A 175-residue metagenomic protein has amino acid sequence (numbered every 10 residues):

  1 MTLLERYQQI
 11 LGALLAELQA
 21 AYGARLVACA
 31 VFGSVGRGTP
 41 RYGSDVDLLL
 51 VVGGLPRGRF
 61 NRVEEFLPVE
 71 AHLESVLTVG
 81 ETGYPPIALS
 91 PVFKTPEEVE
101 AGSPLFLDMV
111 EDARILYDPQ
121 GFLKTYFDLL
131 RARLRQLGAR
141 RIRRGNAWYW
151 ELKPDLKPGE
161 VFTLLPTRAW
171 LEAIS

Functional and structural regions predicted by a protein language model:
M1-A21, L50-E100, F106: Metal-dependent nucleotidyltransferase catalytic core
M1-V27, R37, Y42, E100-S175: The feature captures the alpha-helical scaffold/lid subdomain characteristic of nucleotidyltransferase
V31-F32: Hydrophobic/anchoring residues in structured secondary elements
G38-P56: Conserved N-terminal glycine/acidic-rich loop preference
S44, L49, N61-V63, V69 (+3 more regions): Residue-level signature of transmembrane alpha-helix interfaces in integral membrane proteins
S44-V46, P86-L89, D112-A113: Short glycine-/polar-rich loops that comprise or flank the Walker A/P-loop and associated switch/sensor motifs
